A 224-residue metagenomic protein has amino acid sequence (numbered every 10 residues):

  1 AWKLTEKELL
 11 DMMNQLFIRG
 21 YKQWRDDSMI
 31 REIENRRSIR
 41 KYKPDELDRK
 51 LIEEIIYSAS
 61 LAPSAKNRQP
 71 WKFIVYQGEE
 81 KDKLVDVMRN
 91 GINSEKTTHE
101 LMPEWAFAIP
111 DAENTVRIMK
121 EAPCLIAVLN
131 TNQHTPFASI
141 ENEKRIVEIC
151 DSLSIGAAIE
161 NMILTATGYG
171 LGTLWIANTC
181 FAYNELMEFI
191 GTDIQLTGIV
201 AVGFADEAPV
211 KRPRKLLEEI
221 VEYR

Functional and structural regions predicted by a protein language model:
A1-D27: N-terminal amphipathic/basic-hydrophobic helices that include classical n-h-c signal peptides and signal-anchor
F17, Y21-I39, L196-R224: C-terminal helix-cap and adjacent tail motif
I18-E46, L51-S58, A62, N67: N-terminal targeting/leader regions
E54-I55, A59, I126, N132 (+1 more regions): Small-aliphatic-rich amphipathic alpha-helix that forms the alpha element of a beta-alpha
N67-Q69, K120-A122, Q195: Short, basic and Ser/Thr-rich N-terminal targeting/leader segments
I74-I155: Glycine/small-residue-rich phosphate/adenosyl-binding loop
G91-I92, A127, Y183-G203: Short, conserved aromatic-histidine micro-motifs
F137-E141, E185, R212-P213: A short secondary-structure junction signal
